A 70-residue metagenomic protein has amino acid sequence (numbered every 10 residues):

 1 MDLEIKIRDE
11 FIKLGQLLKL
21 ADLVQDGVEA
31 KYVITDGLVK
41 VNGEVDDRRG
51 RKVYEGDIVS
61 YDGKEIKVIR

Functional and structural regions predicted by a protein language model:
M1-I12: A detector for short, charged/polar N-terminal pre-domain segments
L3-E4, I58-R70: A positively charged, amphipathic N-terminal helix/segment that binds anionic biomolecules
K13-E55: A basic, amphipathic helix-loop patch mediating RNA/tRNA/ribosome contacts
